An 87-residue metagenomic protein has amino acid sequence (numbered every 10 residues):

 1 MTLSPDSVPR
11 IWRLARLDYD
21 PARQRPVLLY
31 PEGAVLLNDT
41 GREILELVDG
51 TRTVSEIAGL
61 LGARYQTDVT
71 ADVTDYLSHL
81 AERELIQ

Functional and structural regions predicted by a protein language model:
M1-E46: Acidic, low-complexity/disordered tracts enriched in E/D and polar residues
G33-Q87: Long, charge-rich, low-complexity alpha-helical segments
